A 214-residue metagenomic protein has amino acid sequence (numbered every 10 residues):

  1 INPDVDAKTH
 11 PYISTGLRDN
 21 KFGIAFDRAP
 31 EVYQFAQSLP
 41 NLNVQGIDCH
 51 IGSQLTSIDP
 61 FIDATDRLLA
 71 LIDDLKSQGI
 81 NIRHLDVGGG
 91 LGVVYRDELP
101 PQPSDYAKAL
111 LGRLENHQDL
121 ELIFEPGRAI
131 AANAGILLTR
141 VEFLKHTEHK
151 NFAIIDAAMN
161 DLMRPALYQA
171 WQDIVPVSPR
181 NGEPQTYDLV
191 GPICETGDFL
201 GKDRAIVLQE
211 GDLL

Functional and structural regions predicted by a protein language model:
I1-H84, V93, E98, A109 (+1 more regions): Active-site-proximal beta-alpha core segment in soluble small-molecule metabolic enzymes
D6-T9, R83-E98, I123-A134, L162-M163: Flexible glycine/acidic-rich beta-alpha junction loops that bind and position SAM and/or redox cofactors in anaerobic
G16, L55, G89, L162-P165 (+1 more regions): Generic detection of intrinsically disordered/low-complexity segments and helix-coil linkers/edges
Q45, H50, L85-G90, I123 (+3 more regions): Generic beta-strand/beta-sheet core signal
Q102: Conserved N-terminal phosphate-binding loop of PLP-dependent enzymes in the Aspartate aminotransferase
A109-L111, D119-L214: Charged (often Lys/Glu-rich) extended helix/loop segments that serve as interaction or gating elements
